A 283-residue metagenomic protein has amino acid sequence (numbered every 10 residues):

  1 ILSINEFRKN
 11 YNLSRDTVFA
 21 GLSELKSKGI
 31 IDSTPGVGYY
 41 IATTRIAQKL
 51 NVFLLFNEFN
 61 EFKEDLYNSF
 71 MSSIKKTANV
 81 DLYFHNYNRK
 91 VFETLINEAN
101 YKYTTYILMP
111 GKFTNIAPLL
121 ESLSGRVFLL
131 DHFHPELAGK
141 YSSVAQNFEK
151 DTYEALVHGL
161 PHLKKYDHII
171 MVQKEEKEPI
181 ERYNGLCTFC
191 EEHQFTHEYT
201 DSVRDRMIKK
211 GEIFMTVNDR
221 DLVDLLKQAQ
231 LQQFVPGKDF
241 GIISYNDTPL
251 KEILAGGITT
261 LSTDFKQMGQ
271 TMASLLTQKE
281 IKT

Functional and structural regions predicted by a protein language model:
I1-I46: N-terminal helix-turn-helix DNA-binding module of bacterial transcription factors
I4, K28, Y39-N97: Amphipathic helical "hinge" segments at domain boundaries
F53-L54, K102-G111, H168-K174, K210-N218 (+1 more regions): Periplasmic-binding protein-like
F62-K76, D151-H158, K177-F195, D224: Short, solvent-exposed amphipathic alpha-helices that sit in or adjacent to ligand/effector-binding or catalytic
I74-N86, I169-M171, Y183, C187-I208 (+1 more regions): Short beta-strand elements in bilobed, periplasmic/extracellular small-molecule ligand-binding domains
G111-K150, N246-G256: Flexible loop/hinge segments that line or gate small-molecule binding clefts
F133-I170, L222, L261-I281: Hydrophobic alpha-helical segments within soluble ligand-binding/sensing domains
K210, R220-T283: Flexible loop/turn connectors
